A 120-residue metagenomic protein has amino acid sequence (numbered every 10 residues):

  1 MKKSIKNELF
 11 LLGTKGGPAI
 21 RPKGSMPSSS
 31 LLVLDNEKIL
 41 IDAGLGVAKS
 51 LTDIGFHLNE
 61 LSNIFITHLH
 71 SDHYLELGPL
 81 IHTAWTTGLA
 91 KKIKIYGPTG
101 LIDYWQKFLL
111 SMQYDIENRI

Functional and structural regions predicted by a protein language model:
M1-I120: Binuclear metal-dependent hydrolase catalytic cores
